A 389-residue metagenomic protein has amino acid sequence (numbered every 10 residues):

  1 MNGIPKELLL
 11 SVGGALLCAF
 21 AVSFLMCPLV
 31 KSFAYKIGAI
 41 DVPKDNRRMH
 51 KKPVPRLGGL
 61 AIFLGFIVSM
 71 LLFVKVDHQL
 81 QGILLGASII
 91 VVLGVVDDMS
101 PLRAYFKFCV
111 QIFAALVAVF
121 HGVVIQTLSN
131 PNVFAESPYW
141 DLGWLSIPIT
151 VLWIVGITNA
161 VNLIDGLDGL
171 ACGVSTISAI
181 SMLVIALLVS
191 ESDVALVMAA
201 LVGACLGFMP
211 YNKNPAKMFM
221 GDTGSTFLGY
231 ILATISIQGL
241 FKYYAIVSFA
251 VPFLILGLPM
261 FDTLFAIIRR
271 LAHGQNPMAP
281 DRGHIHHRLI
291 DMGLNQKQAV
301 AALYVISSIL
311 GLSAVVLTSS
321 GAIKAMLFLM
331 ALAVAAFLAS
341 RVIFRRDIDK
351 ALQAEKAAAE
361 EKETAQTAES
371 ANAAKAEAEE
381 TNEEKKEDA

Functional and structural regions predicted by a protein language model:
N2-K36, L64-V92, A171-A389: Alpha-helical transmembrane segments
N2-P5, I125-Y139, K242: Membrane-interface helix termini and inter-helical loops of multi-pass transporters
P43-P55: Juxtamembrane helix-capping/reentrant segments at transmembrane boundaries
K51-V54, V133-I147: Short aromatic-rich membrane-water interface segments that cap or initiate transmembrane helices in multi-pass membrane
V68-Q79, V96-L102, V119-A135: Transmembrane alpha-helix boundary signature
V92-V95, L116-V124, W144, N159: Mid-bilayer segments of alpha-helical transmembrane spans in multi-pass integral membrane proteins that mediate
